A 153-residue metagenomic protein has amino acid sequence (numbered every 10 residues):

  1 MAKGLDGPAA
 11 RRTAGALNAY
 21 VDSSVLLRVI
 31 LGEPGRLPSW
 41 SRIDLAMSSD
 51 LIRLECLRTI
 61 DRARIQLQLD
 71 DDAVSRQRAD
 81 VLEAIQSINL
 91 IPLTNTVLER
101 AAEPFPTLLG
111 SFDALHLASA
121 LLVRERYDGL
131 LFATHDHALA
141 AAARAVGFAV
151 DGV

Functional and structural regions predicted by a protein language model:
M1-N18, S49, L117, L122-V153: Acidic, PIN/NYN-like endoribonuclease modules and their adjacent C-terminal/linker elements
M1-R53, A63-S75, F148: Short, well-structured N-terminal submotif of metal-dependent ribonuclease cores
V21, S48, P92, S111-A114 (+1 more regions): Short beta-strand scaffold positions
L26, I52, V97, H116 (+1 more regions): Alpha-helix capping/helix-boundary segments
R42-I43, A84, L90, L98 (+3 more regions): Alpha-helical scaffold domains
R58-I65, L121-L122: Short glycine/serine- and small hydrophobic-enriched flexible loop segments
S75-L82, A140: Hydrophobic core segments within long, regular secondary-structure runs in both alpha- and beta-rich folds
A79, E83-T107, A114-S119: Acidic catalytic patch
